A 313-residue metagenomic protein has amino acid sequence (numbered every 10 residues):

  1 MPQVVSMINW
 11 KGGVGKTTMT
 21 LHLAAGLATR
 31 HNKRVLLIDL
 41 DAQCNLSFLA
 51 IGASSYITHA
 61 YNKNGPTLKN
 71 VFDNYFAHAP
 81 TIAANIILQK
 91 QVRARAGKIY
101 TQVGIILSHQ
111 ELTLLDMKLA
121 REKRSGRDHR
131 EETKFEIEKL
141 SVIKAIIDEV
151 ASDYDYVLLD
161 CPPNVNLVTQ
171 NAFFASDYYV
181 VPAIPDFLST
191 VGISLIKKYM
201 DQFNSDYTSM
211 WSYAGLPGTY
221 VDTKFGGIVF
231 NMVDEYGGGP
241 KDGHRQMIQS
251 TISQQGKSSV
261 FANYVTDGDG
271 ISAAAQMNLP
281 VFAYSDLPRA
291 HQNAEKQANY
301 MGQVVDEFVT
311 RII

Functional and structural regions predicted by a protein language model:
M1-I313: P-loop NTP-binding core
